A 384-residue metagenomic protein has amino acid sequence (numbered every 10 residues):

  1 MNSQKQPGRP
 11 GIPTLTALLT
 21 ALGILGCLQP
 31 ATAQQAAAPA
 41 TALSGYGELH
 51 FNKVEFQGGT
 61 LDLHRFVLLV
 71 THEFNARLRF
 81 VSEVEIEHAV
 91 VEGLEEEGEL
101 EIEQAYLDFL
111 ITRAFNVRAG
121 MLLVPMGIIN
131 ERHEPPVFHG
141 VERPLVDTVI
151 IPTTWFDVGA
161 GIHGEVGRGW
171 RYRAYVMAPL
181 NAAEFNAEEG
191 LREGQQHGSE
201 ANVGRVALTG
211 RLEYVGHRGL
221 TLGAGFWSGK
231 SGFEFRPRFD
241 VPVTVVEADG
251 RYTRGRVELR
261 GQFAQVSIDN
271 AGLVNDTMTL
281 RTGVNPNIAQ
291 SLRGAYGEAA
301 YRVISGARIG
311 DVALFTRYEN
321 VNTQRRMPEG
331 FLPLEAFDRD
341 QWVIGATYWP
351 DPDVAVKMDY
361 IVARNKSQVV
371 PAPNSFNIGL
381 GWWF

Functional and structural regions predicted by a protein language model:
M1-P10: N-terminal secretory signal peptides that target proteins for export/translocation
T14-C27: Bacterial N-terminal signal peptides
L28-A33: Sec/Tat signal peptide C-region and signal peptidase I cleavage site
Q35-A182, G204-T209, E213-T221, S291 (+3 more regions): Outer membrane beta-barrel
P39, K53-E55, L94, A105-D108 (+4 more regions): Outer-membrane beta-barrel pore domains
I151, H197, A201, I288: Glycine- and other small-residue-rich loops at beta-strand/loop junctions that grip anionic moieties
E189-F235: Loop-centered beta-sheet repeat module
